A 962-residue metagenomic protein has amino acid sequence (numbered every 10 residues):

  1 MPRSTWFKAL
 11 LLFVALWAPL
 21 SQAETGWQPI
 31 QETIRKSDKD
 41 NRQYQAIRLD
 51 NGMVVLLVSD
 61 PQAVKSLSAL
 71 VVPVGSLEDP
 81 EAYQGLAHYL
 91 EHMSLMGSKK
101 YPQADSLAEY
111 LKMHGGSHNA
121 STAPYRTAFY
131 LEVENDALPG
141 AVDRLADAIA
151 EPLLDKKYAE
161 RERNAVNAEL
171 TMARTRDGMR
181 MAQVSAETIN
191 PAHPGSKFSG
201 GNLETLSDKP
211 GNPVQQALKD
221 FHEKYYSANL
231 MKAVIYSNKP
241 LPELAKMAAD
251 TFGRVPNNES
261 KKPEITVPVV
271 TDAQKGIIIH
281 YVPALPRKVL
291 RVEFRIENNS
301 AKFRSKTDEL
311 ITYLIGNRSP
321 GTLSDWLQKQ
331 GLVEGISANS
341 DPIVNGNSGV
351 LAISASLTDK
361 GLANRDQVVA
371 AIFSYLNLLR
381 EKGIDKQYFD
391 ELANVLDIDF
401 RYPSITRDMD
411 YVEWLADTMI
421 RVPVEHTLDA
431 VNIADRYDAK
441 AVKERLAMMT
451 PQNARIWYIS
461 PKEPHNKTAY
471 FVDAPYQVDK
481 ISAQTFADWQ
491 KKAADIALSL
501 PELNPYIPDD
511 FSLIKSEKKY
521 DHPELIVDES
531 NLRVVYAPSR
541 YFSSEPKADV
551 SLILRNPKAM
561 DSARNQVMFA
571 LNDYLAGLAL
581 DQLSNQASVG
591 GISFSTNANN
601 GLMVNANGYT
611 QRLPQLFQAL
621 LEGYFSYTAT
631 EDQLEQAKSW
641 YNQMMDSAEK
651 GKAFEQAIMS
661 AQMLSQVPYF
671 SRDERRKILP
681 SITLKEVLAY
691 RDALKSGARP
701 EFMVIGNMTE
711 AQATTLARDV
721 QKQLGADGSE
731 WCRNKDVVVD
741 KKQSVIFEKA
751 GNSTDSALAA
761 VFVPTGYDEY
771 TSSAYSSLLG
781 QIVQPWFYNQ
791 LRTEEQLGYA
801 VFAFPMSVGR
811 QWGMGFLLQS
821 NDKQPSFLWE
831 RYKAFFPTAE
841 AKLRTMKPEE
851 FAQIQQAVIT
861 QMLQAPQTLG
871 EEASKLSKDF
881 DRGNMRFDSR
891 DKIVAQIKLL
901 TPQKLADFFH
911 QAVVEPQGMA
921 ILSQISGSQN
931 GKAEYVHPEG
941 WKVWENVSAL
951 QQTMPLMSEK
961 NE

Functional and structural regions predicted by a protein language model:
M1-L10: Bacterial N-terminal signal peptides that target proteins for export
A18-L20: N-terminal signal peptide c-region/cleavage motif recognized by signal peptidases
S37-L67: Mature N-terminal segment immediately following signal peptide/propeptide cleavage in secreted/periplasmic
V58, A63-E81, G85-Y89, Q103-A148 (+11 more regions): M16 family metallopeptidases and their MPP-like homologs
R163, A217-D250, L684-V720, Q917: Non-catalytic, conformational "gating/processing" segments within enzyme and secreted inhibitor domains
R163-L170, D177-A228, Y236-A249, P256-T266 (+3 more regions): Hydrophobic, small-residue-rich alpha-helical packing segments that form membrane-like cores
T171, S260-P320, M409-E425, A430 (+5 more regions): His/Glu-based metal-binding/catalytic segments typifying zinc-dependent metallopeptidases
A245-K261, L716-E730: Glycine-centered hinge/linker elements that transmit conformational signals in sensory and ligand-binding systems
